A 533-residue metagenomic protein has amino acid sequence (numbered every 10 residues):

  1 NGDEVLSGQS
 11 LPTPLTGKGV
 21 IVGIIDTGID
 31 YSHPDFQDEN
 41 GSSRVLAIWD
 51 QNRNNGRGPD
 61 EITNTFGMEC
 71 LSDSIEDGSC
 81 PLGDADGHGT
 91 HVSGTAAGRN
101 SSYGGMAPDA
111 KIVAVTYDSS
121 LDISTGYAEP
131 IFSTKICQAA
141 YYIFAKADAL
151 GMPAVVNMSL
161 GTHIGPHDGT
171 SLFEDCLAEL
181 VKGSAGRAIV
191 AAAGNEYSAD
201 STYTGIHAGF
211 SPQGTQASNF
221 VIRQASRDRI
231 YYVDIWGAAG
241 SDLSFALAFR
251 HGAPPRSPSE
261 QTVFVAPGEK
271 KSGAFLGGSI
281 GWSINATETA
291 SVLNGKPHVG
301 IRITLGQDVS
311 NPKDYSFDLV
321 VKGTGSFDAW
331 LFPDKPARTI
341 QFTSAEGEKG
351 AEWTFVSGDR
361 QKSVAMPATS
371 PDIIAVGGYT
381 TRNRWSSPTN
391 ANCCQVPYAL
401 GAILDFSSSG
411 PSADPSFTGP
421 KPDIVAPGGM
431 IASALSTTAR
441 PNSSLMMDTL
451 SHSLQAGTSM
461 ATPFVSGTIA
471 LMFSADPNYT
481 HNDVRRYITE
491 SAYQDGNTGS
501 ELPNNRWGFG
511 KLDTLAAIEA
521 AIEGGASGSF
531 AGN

Functional and structural regions predicted by a protein language model:
S10-T134, L150-V155, G169, S184-A188 (+9 more regions): Subtilisin-like serine protease catalytic core
D26, G194, G457: Active-site glycine-centered loops adjacent to acidic/histidine catalytic or metal-binding residues that shape
W49-L71, D200-V309, K322-T324, W353-S466 (+1 more regions): Extracellular S/T/G-rich loop segment that most often corresponds to the catalytic His/Ser-adjacent loop
T90-T95, Q138, P463-L471: Short amphipathic alpha-helical face segments that pack within enzyme cores and frequently flank/anchor catalytic
G94, G105-A114, Q307-G350, T389-N390: Long, low-complexity, polar/charged, intrinsically disordered or flexibly structured peripheral segments
T116-Y117, A140-D168, A192-A193, V320-S326 (+2 more regions): Short acidic, glycine-rich surface-loop motifs adjacent to enzyme active sites
A149, P153-T162, P166-G169, R187-A193 (+4 more regions): C-terminal subdomain of the subtilisin-like protease fold in secreted/lumenal serine endopeptidases
L172-G186: Catalytic-core regions built around general acid/base machinery
